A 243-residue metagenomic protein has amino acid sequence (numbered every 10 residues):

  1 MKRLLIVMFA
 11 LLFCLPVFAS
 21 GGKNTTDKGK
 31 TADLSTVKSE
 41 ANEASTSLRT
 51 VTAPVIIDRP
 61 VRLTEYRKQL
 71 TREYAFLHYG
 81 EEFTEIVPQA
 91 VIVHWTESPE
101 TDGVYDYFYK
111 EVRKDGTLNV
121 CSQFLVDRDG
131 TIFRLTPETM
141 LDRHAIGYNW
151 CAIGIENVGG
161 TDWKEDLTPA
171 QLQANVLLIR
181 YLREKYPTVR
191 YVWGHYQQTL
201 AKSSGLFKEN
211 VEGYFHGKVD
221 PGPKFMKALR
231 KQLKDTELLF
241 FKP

Functional and structural regions predicted by a protein language model:
M1-L4: Positively charged n-region of N-terminal signal peptides that target proteins for export
V7-P16: Bacterial N-terminal signal peptides
S20-A145: N-terminal catalytic cores of peptidoglycan-degrading enzymes
S20-R67, T161-P243: Basic/polar, cationic surfaces and motifs that engage anionic cell-wall and phosphate/carboxylate ligands
H78-E81, C121, G159-P169: Second-shell loop/turn segments in exported
W95-T96, I155-V158: Short loop/turn segments at strand-loop or loop-helix junctions that form parts of catalytic or ligand-binding pockets
I146-I155: Short coil-to-beta-strand
